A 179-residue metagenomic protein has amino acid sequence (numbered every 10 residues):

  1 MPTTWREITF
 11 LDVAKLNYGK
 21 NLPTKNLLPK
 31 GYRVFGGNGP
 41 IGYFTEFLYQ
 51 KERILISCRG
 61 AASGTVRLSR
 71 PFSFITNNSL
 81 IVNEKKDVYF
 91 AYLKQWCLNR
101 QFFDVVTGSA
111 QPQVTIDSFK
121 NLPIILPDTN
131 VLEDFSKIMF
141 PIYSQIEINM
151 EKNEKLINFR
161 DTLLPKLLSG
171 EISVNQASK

Functional and structural regions predicted by a protein language model:
M1-G36, I125-V174: Non-catalytic DNA-recognition/assembly elements of restriction-modification systems
R6-P127, A177-S178: DNA target-recognition domains and sequence-specific DNA-contacting regions of bacterial/archaeal
